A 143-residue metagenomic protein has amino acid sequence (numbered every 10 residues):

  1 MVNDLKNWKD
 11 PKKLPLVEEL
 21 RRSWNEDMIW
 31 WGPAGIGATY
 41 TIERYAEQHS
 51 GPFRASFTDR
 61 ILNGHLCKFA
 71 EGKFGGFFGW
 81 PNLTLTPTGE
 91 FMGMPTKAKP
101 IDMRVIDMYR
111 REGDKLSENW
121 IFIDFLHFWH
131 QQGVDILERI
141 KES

Functional and structural regions predicted by a protein language model:
M1-S143: C-terminal and inter-domain tail/linker signature
